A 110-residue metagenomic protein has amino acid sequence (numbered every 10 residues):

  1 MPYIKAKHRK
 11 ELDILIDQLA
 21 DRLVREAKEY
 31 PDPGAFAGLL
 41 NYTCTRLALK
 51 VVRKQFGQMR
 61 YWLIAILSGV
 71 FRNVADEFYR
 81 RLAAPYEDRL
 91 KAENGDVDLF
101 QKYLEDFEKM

Functional and structural regions predicted by a protein language model:
M1-M110: Solvent-exposed interaction surfaces and binding hotspots enriched for charged
